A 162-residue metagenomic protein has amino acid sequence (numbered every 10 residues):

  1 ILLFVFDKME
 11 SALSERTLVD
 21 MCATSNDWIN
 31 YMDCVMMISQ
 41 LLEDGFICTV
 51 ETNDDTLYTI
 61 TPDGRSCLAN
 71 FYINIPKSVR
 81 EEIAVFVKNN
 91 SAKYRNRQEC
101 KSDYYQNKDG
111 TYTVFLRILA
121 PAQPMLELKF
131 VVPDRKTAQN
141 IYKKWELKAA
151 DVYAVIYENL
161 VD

Functional and structural regions predicted by a protein language model:
I1-M9, I38: Positively charged, polyanion-binding regions of nucleic-acid-associated proteins
S11-C22: Short acidic, hydrophobic short linear motifs in intrinsically disordered regions
W28-E43: Short amphipathic alpha-helical interaction segments
L42-T52: A short, conserved structural fragment
E51-F71: Accessory beta->alpha helical hairpin/"wing" motif in late/C-terminal subdomains of nucleic-acid enzymes
G64-F86: Conserved segment of winged-helix/HTH DNA-binding domains
R80-E158: Exposed, interaction-prone assembly regions rather than primary DNA-binding/catalytic cores
L160-D162: Eukaryotic partner-binding/assembly regions in large regulatory complexes
